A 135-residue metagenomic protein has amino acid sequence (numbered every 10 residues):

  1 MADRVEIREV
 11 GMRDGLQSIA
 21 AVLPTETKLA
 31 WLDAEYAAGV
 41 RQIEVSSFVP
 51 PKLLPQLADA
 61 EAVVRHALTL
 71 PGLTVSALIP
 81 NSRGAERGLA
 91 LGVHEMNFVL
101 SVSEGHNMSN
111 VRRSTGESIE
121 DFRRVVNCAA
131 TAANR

Functional and structural regions predicted by a protein language model:
A2-E9, K28-S46, K52-A58: N-terminal glycine-rich anion-binding loops that anchor highly charged ligand groups
A2-V5, G39-R41, T69-V75, G92-H94 (+1 more regions): Short, well-ordered coil/turn segments that N-cap beta-strands
I7-L29, L73-S82, N107-T115: Active-site mouth loops of central-metabolism enzymes
R8-V10, H94-S103: Non-cysteine beta-strand/loop elements that form the S-adenosyl-L-methionine
G15, E35, G88, M96: Conserved, mostly hydrophobic/aromatic
R41-H66, V99-S114: Glycine-rich, proline-tolerant flexible connector loops at the mouths of alpha/beta enzymes
L53-A77, G116-R135: Alpha-helix-loop-beta-strand connector modules within alpha/beta enzyme cores
P80-G92: Catalytic cores of alpha/beta
